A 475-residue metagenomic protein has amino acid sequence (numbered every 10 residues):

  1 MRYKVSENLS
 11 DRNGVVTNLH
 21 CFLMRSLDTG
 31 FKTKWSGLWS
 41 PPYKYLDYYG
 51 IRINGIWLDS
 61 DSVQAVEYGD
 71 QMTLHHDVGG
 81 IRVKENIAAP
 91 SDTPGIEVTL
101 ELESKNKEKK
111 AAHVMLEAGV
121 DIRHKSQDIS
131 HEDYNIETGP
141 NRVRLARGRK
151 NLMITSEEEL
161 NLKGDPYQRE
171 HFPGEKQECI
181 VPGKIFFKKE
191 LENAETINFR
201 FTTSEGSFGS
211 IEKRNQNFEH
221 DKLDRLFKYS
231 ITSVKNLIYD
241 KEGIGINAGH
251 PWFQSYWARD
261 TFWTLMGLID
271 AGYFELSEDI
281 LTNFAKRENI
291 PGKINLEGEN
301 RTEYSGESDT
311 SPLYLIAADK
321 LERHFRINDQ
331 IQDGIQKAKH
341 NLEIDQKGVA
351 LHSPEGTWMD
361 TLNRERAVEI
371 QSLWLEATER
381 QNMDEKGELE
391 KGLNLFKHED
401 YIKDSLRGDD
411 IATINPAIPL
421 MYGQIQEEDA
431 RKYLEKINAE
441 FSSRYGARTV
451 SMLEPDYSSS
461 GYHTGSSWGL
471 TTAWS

Functional and structural regions predicted by a protein language model:
M1-K222, R259, D270-F274: Terminal accessory carbohydrate-recognition/targeting modules of carbohydrate-active enzymes
S6-G37, R364, V368-S372, E376 (+3 more regions): Aromatic (Trp/Tyr) and acidic
T17, T93-G95, R259, E307-T310 (+3 more regions): Short, solvent-exposed loop/turn segments at the edges of secondary structure
Q71, N217-Y256, D279-Y304, H340-E365 (+1 more regions): Extended glycan-interaction surfaces of carbohydrate-active proteins
K84-I87, I290-S311, A317-H324: Aromatic/His-enriched, Gly/Pro-containing loop or helix-boundary segments that lie immediately adjacent to catalytic
N106, V120-I122, E205-S207, G272-E275 (+8 more regions): A generic secondary-structure signal for well-formed alpha-helical elements
R225, Y229, R259, W263 (+9 more regions): Generic recognition of stable, solvent-exposed alpha-helical segments in well-folded globular domains
F262-F274, P312-I327, S372-D384, I418-E428 (+1 more regions): Well-ordered alpha-helical scaffold segments within catalytic/enzyme domains
